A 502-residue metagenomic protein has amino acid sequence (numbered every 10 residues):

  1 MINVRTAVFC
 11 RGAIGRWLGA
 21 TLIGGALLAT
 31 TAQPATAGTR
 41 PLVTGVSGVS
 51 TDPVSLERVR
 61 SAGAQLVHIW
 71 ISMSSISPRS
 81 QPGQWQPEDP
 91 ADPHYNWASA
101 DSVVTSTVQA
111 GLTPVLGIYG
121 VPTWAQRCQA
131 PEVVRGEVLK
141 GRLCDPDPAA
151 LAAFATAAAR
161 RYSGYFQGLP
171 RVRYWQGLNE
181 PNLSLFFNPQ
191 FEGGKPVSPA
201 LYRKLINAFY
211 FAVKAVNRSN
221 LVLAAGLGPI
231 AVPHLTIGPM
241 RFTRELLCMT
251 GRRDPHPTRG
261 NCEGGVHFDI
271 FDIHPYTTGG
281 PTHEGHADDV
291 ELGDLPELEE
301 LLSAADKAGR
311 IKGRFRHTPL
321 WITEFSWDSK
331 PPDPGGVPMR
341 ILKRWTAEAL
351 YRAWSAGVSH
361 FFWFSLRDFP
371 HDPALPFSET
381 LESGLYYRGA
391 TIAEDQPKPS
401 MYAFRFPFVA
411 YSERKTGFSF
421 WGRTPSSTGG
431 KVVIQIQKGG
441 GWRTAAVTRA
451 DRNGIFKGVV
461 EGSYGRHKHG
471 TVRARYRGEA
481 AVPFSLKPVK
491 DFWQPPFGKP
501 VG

Functional and structural regions predicted by a protein language model:
I2-A37: Secretory targeting and sorting signals
A37-S72: Boundary/entry segment of secreted carbohydrate-active catalytic domains
L42-S47, Q65-I69, P114-L116, W175-G177 (+4 more regions): Hydrophobic faces of well-ordered beta-strands that scaffold small-molecule active sites in alpha/beta enzyme cores
P53, E57, A152, T156-F166 (+2 more regions): Noncatalytic carbohydrate-binding groove/subsite architecture in carbohydrate-active enzymes
A62-I237, T278: Substrate-binding cleft and catalytic face of glycoside hydrolase catalytic domains, especially the flexible beta-alpha
Q86, Q176, F186, S329-P331 (+4 more regions): Aromatic-rich peripheral "rim/lid" segments of glycoside hydrolase catalytic domains that contact and position glycan
I434-K438: Conserved aromatic beta-strand anchor motif in extracellular beta-sandwich/beta-rich domains
I455-S463: Exposed aromatic-hydrophobic patches
